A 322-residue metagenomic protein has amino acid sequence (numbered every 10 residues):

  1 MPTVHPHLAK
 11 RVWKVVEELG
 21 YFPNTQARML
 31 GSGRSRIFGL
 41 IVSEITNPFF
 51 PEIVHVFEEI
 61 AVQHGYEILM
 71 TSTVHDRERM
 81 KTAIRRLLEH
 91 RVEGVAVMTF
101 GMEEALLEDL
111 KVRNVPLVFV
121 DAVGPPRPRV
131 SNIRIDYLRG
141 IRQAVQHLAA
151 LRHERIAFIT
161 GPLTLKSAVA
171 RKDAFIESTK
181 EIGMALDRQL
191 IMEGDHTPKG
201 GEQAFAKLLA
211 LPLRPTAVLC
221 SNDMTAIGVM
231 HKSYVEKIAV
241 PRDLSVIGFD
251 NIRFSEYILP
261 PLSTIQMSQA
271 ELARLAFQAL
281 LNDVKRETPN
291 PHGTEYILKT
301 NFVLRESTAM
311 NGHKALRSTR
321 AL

Functional and structural regions predicted by a protein language model:
M1-R36, A321-L322: N-terminal helix-turn-helix DNA-binding module of bacterial transcription factors
R11, P48-Q63, G140-H147, K166-A185 (+5 more regions): Short, solvent-exposed amphipathic alpha-helices that sit in or adjacent to ligand/effector-binding or catalytic
P23, S32-T46, I60, H64-Y66: Interdomain hinge and pocket-entrance segments immediately C-terminal to HTH DNA-binding domains
E59-E108, P116: Central regulatory/effector-binding core of bacterial HTH transcription factors
H75, M98-Q143, T164, M184 (+2 more regions): Flexible loop/hinge segments that line or gate small-molecule binding clefts
I133-F158, D173, E177, P198-K207 (+2 more regions): Hydrophobic alpha-helical segments within soluble ligand-binding/sensing domains
A144-I182, Q189, H292-S307: An alpha-beta-alpha
F205-A321: Flexible loop/turn connectors
